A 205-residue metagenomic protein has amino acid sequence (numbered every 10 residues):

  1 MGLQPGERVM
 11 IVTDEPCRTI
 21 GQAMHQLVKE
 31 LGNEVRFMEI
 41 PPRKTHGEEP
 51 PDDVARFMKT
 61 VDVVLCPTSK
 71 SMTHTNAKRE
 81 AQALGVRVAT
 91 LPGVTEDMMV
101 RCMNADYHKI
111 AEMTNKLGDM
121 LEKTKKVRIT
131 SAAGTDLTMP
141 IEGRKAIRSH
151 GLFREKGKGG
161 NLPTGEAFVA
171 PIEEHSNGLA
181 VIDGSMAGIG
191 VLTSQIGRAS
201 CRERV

Functional and structural regions predicted by a protein language model:
M1-I196: Active-site bordering "gate/hinge" segments that shape substrate access to catalytic or cofactor-binding pockets
V9, E203-R204: Glycine-centered positions within short beta-strands or beta-hairpins
A199-C201: Conserved small/polar residues in nucleotide/adenosyl-binding loops
